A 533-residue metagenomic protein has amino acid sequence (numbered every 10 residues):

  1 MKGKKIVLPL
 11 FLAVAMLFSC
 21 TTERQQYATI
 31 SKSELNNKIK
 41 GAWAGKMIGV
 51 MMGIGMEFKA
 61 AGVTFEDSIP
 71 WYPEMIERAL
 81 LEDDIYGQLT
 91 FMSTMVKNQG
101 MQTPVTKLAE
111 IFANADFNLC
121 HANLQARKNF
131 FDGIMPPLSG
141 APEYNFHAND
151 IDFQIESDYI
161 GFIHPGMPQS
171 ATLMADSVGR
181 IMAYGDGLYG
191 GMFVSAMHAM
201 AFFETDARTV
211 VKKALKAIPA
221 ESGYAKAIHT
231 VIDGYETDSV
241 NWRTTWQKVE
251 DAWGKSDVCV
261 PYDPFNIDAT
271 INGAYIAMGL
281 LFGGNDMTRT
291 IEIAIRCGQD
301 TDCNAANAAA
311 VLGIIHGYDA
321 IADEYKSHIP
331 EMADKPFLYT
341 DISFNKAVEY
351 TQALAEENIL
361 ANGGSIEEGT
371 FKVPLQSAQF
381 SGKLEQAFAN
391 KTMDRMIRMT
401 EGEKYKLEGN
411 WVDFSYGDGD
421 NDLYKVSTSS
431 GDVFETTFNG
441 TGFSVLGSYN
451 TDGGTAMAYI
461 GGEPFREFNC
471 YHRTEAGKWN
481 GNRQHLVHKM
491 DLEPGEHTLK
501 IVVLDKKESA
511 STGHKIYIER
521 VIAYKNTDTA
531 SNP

Functional and structural regions predicted by a protein language model:
M1-T29: Bacterial Sec-dependent N-terminal signal peptides
K32-G53: Mature N-terminal segment immediately following signal peptide/propeptide cleavage in secreted/periplasmic
M52, K59, V63, D67 (+4 more regions): Catalytic phosphate/nucleotide-handling subdomain of diverse soluble enzymes
G55-L89, T103-H121: Active-site-surrounding "flap" and adjacent substrate/cofactor-binding loops of secreted or lumenal enzymes, prototyped
G100-D152, F162: Extracytoplasmic mature domains of secreted/periplasmic and thylakoid-lumen proteins
S139-A148, Y159-M167, D176-I181, A196-G298: Accessory "access/gating" subregions that flank catalytic or transport cores
I232-Y235, S239-Y262, I315-M396: Acidic, carboxylate-rich catalytic segments that either coordinate divalent cations
F380-P533: Glycan-recognition surfaces in beta-rich domains, encompassing non-catalytic CBMs and lectin-like receptor-binding
